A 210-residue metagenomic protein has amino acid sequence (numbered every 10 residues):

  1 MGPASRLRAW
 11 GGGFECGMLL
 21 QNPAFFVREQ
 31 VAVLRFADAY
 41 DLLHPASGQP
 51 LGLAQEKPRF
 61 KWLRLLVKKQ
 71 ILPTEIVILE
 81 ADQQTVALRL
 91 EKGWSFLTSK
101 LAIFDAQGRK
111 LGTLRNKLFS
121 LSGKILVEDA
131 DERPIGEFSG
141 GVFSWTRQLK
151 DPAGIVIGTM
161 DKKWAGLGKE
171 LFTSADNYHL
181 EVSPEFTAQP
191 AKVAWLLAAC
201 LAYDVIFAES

Functional and structural regions predicted by a protein language model:
L7-A87, K92-S99, A106-L111, N116-S210: Low-complexity or membrane-interfacial segments used for flexible interactions
